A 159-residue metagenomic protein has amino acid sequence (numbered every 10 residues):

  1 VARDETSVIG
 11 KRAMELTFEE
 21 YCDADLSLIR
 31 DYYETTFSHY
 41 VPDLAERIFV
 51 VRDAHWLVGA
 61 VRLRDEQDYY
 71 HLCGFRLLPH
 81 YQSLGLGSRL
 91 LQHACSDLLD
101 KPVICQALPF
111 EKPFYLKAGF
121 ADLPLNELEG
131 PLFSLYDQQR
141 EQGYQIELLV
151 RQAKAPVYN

Functional and structural regions predicted by a protein language model:
V1-A13, P156-N159: N-terminal amphipathic/basic-hydrophobic helices that include classical n-h-c signal peptides and signal-anchor
L16-L28: A short beta-loop-alpha structural element at the N-terminal edge of CoA-dependent acyl/N-acetyltransferase catalytic
H39-D43: Short loop/turn motifs at secondary-structure junctions and domain boundaries
V50, W56-R64, Y69-R76: Conserved beta-strand in the GNAT
R52-A54, R151-A153: Active-site beta-strand termini and strand-to-loop segments that position acidic
S83-S96: Conserved acetyl-CoA-binding loop-helix of GNAT-fold acetyltransferases
L98-F110: Conserved GNAT acetyl-CoA-binding A-motif
P109-Y136: Conserved active-site alpha-helix within GNAT-family acetyltransferase domains
